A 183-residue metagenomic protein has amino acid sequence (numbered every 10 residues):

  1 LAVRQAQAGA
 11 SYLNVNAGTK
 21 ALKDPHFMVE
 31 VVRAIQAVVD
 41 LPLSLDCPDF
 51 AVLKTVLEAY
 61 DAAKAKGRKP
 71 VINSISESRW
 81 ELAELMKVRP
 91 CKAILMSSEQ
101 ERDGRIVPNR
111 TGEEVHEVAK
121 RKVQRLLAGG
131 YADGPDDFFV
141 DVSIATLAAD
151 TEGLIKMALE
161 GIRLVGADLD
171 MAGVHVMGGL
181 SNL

Functional and structural regions predicted by a protein language model:
L1, A6-N16, Q36, I94-R110: Gly-rich Lys/Arg/Thr-decorated short loops/hinges at beta-loop-alpha junctions or inter-strand turns that position
L1-A2, D24, V71-S76, G104-E114 (+1 more regions): Active-site mouth loops of central-metabolism enzymes
Q5, V56, V140: Conserved, mostly hydrophobic/aromatic
A6-L41, I144-E152: Glycine-rich, proline-tolerant flexible connector loops at the mouths of alpha/beta enzymes
S11-N14, D40-S44, A65-V71, P90-I94 (+2 more regions): Structural preference for beta-strand elements that scaffold enzyme active sites
N14-K20, L41-D49, G67-S78, S97 (+1 more regions): Catalytic beta/alpha-barrel core
K23-K66, L159-V176: Alpha-helix-loop-beta-strand connector modules within alpha/beta enzyme cores
E84-L183: Catalytic alpha/beta core domains of metabolic enzymes, predominantly
